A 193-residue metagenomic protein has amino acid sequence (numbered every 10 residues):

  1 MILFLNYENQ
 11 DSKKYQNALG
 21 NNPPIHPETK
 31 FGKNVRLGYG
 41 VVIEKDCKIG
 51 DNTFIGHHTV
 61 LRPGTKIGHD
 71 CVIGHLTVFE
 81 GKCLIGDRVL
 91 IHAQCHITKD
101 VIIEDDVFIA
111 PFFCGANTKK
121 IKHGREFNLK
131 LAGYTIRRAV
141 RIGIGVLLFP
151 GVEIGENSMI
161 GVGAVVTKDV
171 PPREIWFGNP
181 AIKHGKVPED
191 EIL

Functional and structural regions predicted by a protein language model:
F4-E28, R36-E153, P180, G185-L193: Flexible, glycine/small-residue-enriched loop-and-beta-strand segment within the central core of proteins
E156-V165: Internal alpha/beta core interface subdomains
K168: Short helix N-cap motif at coil->helix boundaries in the Bergerat
P171-P172, V187: Conserved beta-to-alpha transition
W176: Conserved active-site beta-strand element of glycosyltransferases/polysaccharide synthases
